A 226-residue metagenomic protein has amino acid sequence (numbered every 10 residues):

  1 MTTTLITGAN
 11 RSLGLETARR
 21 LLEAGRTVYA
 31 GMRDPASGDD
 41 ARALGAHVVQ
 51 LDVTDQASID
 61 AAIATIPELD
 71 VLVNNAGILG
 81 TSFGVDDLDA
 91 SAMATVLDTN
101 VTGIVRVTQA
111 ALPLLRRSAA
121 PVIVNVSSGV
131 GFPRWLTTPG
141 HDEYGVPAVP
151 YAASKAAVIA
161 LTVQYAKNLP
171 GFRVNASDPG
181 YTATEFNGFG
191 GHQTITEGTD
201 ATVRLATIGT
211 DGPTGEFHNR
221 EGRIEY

Functional and structural regions predicted by a protein language model:
N10, G14-R19: N-terminal Rossmann NAD(P)H-binding glycine-rich loop of SDR-like oxidoreductase domains
A24-D39: Conserved glycine-rich Rossmann-like NAD(P)H-binding loop of the short-chain dehydrogenase/reductase
A43-A57: Rossmann-fold cofactor-recognition segment
T54-E68: Conserved Rossmann-fold cofactor-binding substructure of NAD(P)-dependent oxidoreductases
V73, V107-A111, L115, L161-T162: Hydrophobic positions on the long internal alpha-helix of Rossmann-like NAD(P)-dependent oxidoreductase domains
I78, S82, D86-L97, R116-P170: Catalytic loop of short-chain dehydrogenase/reductase
A156-I159, K167, G171-F172, A176-P179 (+2 more regions): C-terminal helical subdomain
